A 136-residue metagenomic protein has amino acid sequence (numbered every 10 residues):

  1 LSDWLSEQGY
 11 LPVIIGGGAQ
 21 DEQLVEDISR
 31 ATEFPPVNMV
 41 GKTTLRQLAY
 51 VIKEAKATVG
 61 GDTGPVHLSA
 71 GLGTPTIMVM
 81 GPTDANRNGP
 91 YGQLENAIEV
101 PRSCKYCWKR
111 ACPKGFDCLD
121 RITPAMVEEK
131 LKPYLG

Functional and structural regions predicted by a protein language model:
L1-G81: Donor-binding and catalytic core of enzymes assembling or modifying cell-surface/extracellular glycoconjugates
A31, N38-M39, A70-L135: Nucleotide-sugar donor-binding patch of glycosyltransferase catalytic domains
